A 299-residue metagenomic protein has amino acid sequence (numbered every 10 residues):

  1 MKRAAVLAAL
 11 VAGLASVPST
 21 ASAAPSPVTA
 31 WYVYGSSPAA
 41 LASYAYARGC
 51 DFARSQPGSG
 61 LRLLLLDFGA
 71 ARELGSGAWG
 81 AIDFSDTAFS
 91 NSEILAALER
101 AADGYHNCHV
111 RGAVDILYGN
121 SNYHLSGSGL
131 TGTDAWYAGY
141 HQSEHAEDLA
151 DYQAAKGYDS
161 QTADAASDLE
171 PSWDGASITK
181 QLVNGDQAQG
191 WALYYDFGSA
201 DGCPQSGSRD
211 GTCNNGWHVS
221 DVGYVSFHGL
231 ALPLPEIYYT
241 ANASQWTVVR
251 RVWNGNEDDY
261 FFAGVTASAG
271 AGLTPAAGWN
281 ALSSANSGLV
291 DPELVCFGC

Functional and structural regions predicted by a protein language model:
M1-A23: Secretory targeting and sorting signals
A24-R62, D67, G80-C108, W136-Q161 (+1 more regions): Surface-exposed substrate-engagement region within the catalytic domains of secreted or surface-exposed extracellular
L66-L74, D103-S128: Substrate-binding cleft and catalytic face of glycoside hydrolase catalytic domains, especially the flexible beta-alpha
D164: Hydrophobic "anchor" residues on beta-strands that sit immediately upstream of conserved functional sites
